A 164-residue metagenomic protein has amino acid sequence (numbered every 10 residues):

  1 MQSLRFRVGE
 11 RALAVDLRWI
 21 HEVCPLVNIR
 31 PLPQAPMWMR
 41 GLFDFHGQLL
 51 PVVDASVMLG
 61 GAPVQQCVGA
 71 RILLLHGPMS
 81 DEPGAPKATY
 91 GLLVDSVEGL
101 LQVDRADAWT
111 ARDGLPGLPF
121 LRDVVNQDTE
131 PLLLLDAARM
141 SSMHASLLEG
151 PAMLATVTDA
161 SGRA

Functional and structural regions predicted by a protein language model:
M1-A164: An acidic, low-aromatic, low-complexity terminal/linker signal
